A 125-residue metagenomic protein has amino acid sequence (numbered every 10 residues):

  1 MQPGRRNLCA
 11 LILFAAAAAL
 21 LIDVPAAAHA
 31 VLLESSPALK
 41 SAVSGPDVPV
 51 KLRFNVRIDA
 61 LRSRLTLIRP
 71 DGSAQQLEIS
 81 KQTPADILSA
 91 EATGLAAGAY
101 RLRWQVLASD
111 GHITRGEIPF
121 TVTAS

Functional and structural regions predicted by a protein language model:
R5-L13, A17: N-terminal export leaders
A18-P25: C-terminal segment of classical bacterial N-terminal signal peptides
A27-P46: N-terminal edge beta-strand
S35, G45, P49-V56, G111-S125: Extended, polar beta-sheet/loop recognition surfaces of beta-rich domains that mediate binding to diverse ligands
V50-K51, N55-Q75: Short, surface-exposed alpha-helix to beta-strand junction/turn motifs within ectodomains of secreted and cell-envelope
E78-T83: Short beta-strand segments within Ig-like beta-sandwich modules, predominantly Fibronectin type-III
E91, A96-L102: A glycine-anchored, Pro-Gly-centered beta-turn/N-cap motif
